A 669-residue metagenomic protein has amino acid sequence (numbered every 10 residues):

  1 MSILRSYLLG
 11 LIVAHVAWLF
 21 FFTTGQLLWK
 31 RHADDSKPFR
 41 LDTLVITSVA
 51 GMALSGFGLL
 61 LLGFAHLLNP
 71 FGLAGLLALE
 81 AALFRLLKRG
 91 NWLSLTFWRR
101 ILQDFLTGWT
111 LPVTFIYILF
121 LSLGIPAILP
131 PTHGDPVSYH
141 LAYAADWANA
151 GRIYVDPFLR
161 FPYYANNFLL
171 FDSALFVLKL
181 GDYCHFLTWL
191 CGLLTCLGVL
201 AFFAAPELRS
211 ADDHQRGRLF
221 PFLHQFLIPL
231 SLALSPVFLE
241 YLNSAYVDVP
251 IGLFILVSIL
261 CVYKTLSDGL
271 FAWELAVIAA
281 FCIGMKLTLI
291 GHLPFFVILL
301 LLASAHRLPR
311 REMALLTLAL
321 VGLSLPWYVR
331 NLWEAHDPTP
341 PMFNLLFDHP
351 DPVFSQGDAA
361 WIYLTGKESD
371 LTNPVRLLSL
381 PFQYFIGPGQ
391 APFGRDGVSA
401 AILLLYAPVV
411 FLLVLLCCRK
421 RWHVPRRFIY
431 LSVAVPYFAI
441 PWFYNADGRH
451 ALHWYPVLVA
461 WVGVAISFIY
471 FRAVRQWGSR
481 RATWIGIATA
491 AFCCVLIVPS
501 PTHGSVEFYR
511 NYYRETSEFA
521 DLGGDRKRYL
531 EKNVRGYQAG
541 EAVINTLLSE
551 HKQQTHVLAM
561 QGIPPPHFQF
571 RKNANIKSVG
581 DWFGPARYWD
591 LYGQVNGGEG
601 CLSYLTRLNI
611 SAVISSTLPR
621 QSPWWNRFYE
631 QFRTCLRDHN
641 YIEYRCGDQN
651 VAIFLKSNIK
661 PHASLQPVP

Functional and structural regions predicted by a protein language model:
M1-I101, G600-L602: Membrane-embedded, hydrophobic transmembrane alpha-helices
K37-T47, D182-Y183, V199-L234, L253 (+1 more regions): Transmembrane-helix signature of polytopic, membrane-embedded enzymes that assemble or transfer cell-envelope glycans
W109-Y117, R218, F222-I228, W273-A280 (+4 more regions): Signature aromatic-anchored transmembrane alpha helix within multi-pass, membrane-resident enzymes that catalyze glycan
T114-I118, F222-A233, V277-A279, F296 (+4 more regions): Transmembrane alpha-helix segments characteristic of polytopic inner-membrane glycan-assembly/cell-envelope
P131-H140, C494-N545, P564: Membrane-proximal, lumen/periplasm-facing interface regions of secretory-pathway glyco- and lipid-modifying enzymes
H140, A145, D248-F254, C282-L287 (+3 more regions): Hydrophobic/aromatic-rich transmembrane helices and adjacent perimembrane loops
G192-A201, L301-L302, H306, S379-V424 (+1 more regions): Hydrophobic, aromatic-rich transmembrane alpha-helices and their immediate juxtamembrane boundary segments
L530-W582, S611-Q621, F654: Short periplasmic/luminal acceptor-recognition loop of GT-C membrane glycosyltransferases, typified by
